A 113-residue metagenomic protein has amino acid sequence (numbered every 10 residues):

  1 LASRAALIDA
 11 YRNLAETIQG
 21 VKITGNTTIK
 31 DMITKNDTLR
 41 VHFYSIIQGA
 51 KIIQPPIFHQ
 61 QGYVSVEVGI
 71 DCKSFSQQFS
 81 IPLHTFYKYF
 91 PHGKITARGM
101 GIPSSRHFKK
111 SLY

Functional and structural regions predicted by a protein language model:
L1-Y113: Domain-level marker for long, solvent-exposed, non-transmembrane regions
